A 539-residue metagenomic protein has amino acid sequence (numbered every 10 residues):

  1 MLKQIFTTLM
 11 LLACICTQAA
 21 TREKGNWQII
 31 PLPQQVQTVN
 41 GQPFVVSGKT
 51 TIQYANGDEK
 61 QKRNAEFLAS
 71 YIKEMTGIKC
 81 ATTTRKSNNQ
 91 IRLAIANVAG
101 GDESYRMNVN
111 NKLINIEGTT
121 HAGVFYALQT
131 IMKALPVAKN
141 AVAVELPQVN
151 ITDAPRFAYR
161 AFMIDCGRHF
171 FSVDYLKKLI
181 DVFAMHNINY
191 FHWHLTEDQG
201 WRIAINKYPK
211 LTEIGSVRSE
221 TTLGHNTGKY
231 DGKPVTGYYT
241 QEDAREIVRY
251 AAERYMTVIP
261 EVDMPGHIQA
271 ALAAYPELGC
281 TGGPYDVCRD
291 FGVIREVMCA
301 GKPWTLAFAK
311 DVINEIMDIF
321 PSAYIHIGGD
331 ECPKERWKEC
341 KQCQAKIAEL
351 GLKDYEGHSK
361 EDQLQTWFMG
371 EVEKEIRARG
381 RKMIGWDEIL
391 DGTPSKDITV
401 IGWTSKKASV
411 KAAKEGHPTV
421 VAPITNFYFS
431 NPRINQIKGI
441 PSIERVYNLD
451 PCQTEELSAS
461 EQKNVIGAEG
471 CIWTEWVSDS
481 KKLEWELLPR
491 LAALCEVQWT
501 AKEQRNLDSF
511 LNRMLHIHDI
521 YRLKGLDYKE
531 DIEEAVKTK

Functional and structural regions predicted by a protein language model:
M1-Q4, V258: Positively charged n-region of N-terminal signal peptides that target proteins for export
Q4-A13: Sec-dependent N-terminal signal peptides
L12, A19-A158, R377-W386, L390 (+2 more regions): Acidic, contiguous N-terminal accessory segments
K79, N189-Y190, T257, K382 (+2 more regions): Residue-level detector of anion-binding/catalytic polar loops
A99-Y324, C340, E371, E375 (+2 more regions): Feature activates predominantly on carbohydrate-active enzymes
G167, T196-G200, D263-H267, D330-K334 (+4 more regions): Active-site beta-loop-alpha junctions enriched in small/polar residues
A271-E277, T281, D286-I398, W403-E415: Active-site neighborhood of glycoside hydrolase catalytic domains
K382-I398, T404-K539: Flexible, acidic glycine-rich loops studded with aromatic residues
